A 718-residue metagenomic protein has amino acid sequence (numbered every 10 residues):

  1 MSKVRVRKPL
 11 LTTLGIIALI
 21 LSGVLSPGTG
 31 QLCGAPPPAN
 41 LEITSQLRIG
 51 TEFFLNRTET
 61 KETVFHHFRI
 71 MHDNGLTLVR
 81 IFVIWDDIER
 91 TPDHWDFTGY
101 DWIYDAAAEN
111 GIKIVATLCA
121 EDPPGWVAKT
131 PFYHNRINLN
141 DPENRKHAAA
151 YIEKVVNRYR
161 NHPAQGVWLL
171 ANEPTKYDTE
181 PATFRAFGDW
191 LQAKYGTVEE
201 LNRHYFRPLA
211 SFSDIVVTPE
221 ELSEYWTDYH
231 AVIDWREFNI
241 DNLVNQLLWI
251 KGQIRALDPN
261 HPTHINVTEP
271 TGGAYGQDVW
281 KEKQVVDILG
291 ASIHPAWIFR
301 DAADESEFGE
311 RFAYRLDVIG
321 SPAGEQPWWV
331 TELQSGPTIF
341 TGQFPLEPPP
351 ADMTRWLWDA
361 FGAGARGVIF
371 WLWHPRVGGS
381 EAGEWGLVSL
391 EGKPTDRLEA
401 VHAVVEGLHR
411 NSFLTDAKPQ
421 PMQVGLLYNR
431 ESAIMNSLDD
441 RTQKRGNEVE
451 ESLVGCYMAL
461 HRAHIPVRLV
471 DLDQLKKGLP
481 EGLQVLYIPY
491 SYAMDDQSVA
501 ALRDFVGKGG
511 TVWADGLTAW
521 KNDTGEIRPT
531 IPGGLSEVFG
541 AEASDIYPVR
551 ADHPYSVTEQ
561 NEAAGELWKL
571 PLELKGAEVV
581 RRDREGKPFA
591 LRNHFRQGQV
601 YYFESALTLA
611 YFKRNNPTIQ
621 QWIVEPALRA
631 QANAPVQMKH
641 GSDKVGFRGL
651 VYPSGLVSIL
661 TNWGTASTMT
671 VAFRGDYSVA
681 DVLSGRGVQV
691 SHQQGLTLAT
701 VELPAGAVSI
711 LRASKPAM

Functional and structural regions predicted by a protein language model:
T13-P27: Bacterial N-terminal signal peptides
G30-L78, L414-T415: N-terminal carbohydrate-binding accessory modules
I49-E59, I84-T98, P131-A149, A171-D178 (+6 more regions): The substrate-binding groove and active-site-proximal loops of carbohydrate-active enzymes, especially glycoside
T58-M71, A148-K154, T271-E282, P349-L357 (+1 more regions): Short, acidic/polar
V64-H134, K146, E153, V244-L257: Aromatic-lined substrate-binding rim segments of carbohydrate-active enzymes
I137-K154, R158-F312, V318: Polysaccharide-binding and catalytic clefts of secreted carbohydrate-active enzymes
H264-V267, G272-G455, D545-N561, G565-L567 (+8 more regions): Hydrophobic targeting/anchoring helices
P489-M718: A conserved amphipathic helix/loop scaffold that creates a polar/acidic microenvironment used either to coordinate
